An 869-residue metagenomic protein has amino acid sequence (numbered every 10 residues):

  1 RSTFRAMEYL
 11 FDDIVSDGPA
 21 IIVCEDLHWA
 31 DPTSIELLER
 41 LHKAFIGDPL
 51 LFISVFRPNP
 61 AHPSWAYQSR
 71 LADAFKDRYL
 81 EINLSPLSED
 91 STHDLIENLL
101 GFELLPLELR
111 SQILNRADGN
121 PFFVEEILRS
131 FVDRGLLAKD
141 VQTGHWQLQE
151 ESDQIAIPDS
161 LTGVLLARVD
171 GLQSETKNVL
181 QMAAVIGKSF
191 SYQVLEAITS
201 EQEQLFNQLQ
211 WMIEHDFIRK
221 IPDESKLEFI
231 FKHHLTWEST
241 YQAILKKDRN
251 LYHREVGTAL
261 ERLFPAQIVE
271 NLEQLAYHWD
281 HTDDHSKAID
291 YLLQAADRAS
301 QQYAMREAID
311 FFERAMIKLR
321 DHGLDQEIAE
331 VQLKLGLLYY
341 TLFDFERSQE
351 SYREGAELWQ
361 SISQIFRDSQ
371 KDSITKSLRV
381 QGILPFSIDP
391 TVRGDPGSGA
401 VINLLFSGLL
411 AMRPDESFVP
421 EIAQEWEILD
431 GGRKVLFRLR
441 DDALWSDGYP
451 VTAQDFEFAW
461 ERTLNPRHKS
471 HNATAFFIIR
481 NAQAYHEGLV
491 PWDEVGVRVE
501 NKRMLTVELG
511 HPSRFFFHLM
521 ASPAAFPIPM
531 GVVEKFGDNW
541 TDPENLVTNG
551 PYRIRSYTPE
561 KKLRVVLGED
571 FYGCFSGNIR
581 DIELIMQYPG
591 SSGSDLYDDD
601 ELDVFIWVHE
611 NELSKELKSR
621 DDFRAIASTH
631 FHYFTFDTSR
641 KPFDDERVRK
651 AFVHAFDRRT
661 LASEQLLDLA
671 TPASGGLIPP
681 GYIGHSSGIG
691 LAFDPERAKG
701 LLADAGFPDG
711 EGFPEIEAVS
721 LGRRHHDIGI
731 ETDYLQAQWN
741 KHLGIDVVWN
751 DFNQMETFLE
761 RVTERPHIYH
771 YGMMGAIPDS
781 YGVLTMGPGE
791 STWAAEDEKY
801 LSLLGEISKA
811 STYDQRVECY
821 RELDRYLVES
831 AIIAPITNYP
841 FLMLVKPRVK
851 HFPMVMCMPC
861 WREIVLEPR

Functional and structural regions predicted by a protein language model:
S54, L84-E307, A315-L319: Short secondary-structure boundary elements
V380, G448, Y597, D603 (+2 more regions): Periplasmic binding protein-like
Q381-D430, E461, N545-T548: N-terminal lobe/hinge region of extracytoplasmic solute-binding protein
R413-S417, I479-A482, G488, W492-E494 (+6 more regions): Gly/Pro-rich hinge or "lid" segments in bacterial periplasmic/extracellular proteins
R555-R564, E583-R640: Extracellular/periplasmic solute-recognition and catalytic clefts
D644-A737, K741, E822, P868: Append "and occasionally in soluble cytosolic enzymes with long acidic Gly/Pro-rich linkers
I745-L759, G782-P847: Extracytoplasmic/peripheral linker and loop segments enriched in polar/acidic and small residues with frequent Thr/Pro
M843-R869: Long beta-strand-rich cores associated with HINT superfamily self-processing modules
